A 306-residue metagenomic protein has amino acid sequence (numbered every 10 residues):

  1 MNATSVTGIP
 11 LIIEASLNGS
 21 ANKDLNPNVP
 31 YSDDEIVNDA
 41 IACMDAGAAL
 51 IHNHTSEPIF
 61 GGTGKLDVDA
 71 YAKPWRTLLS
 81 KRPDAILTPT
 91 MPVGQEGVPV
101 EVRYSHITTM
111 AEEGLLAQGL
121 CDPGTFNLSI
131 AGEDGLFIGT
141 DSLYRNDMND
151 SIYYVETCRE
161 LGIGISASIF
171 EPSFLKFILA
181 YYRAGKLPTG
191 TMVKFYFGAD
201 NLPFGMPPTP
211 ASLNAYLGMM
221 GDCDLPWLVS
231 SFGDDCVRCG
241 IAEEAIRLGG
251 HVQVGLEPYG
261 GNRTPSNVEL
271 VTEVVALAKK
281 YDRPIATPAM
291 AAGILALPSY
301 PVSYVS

Functional and structural regions predicted by a protein language model:
N2-N28, P123-E133, F137-I138: N-terminal small/glycine-rich loop or linker at the start of catalytic domains across soluble metabolic enzymes
A15, G62-P89, Y154-C158, L213-D224 (+1 more regions): Alpha-helix-loop-beta-strand connector modules within alpha/beta enzyme cores
G19-N38, M91-E101, T140-R145, L202 (+1 more regions): Active-site mouth loops of central-metabolism enzymes
I36, C43, H54, G119 (+4 more regions): Conserved, mostly hydrophobic/aromatic
A49-Y71, Y196-N201, Y259-N262: Glycine-rich, proline-tolerant flexible connector loops at the mouths of alpha/beta enzymes
K65-R145: Active-site beta->alpha loop and helix N-cap motifs at the rims of alpha/beta catalytic domains
Q118-L256, R263: Catalytic alpha/beta core domains of metabolic enzymes, predominantly
T272, A276-S306: Mid-to-C-terminal alpha-helical segments outside catalytic/metal-binding sites
